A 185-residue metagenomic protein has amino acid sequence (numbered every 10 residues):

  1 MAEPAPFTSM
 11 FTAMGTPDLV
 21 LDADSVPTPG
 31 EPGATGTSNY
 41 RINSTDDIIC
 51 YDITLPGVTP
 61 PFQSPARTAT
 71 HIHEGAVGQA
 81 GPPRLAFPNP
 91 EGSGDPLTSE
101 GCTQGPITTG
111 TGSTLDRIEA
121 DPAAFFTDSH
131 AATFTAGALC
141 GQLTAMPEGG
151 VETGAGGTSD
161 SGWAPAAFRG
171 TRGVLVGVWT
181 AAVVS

Functional and structural regions predicted by a protein language model:
M1-T70, E74-V184: Metal-centered catalytic cores of metalloenzymes
